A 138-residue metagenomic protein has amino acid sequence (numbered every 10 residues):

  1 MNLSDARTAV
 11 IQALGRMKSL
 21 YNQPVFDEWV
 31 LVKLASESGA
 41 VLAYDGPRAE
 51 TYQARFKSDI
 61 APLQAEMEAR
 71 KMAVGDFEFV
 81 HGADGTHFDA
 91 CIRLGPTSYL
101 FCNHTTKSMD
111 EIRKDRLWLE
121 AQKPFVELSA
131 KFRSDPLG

Functional and structural regions predicted by a protein language model:
M1-E37, V41-G138: Non-catalytic interaction/Regulatory regions outside core domains
